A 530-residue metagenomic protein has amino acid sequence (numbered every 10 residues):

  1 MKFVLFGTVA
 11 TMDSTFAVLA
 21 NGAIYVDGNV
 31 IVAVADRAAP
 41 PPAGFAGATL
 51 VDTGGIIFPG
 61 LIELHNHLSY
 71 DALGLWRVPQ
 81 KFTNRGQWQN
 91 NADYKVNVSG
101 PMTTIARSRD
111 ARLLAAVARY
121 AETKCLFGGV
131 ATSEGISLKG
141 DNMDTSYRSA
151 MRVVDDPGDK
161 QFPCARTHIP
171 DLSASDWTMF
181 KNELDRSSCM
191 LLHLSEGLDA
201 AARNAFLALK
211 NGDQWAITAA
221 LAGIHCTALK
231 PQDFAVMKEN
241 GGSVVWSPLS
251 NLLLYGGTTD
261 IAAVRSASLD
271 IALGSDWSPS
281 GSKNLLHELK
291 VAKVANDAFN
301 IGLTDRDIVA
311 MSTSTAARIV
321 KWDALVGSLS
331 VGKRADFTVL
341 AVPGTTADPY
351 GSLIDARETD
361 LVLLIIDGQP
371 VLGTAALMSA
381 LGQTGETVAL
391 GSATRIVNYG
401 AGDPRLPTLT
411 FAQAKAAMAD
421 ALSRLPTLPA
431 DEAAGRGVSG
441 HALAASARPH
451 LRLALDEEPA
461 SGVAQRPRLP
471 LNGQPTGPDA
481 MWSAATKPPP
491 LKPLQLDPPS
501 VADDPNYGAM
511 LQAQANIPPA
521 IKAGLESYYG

Functional and structural regions predicted by a protein language model:
M1-G22, V26-G44, H67-A72, R77-A165 (+2 more regions): Active-site microenvironment of metallo-dependent hydrolases
A39-F58, E63: Active-site metal-binding motif and surrounding structural segment of the metallo-beta-lactamase
G54, H65, C125, M237 (+4 more regions): Conserved, mostly hydrophobic/aromatic
G55, N66-L68, E196, P279 (+1 more regions): Short, glycine/acidic-enriched loop or turn micro-motifs at the edges of active sites
G60-L73, C189-G197: Histidine-centered catalytic micro-motifs
G135-S280, D297-G302, A520: Active-site core of metal-dependent hydrolases
L254-T259, G281-N284, Y350-G351, T374: Short, charged, surface-exposed secondary-structure boundary motifs
S266, G274, G281-N296, D355-D360: Active-site loop ensemble at the mouth of alpha/beta enzyme cores that anchors a bound cofactor
